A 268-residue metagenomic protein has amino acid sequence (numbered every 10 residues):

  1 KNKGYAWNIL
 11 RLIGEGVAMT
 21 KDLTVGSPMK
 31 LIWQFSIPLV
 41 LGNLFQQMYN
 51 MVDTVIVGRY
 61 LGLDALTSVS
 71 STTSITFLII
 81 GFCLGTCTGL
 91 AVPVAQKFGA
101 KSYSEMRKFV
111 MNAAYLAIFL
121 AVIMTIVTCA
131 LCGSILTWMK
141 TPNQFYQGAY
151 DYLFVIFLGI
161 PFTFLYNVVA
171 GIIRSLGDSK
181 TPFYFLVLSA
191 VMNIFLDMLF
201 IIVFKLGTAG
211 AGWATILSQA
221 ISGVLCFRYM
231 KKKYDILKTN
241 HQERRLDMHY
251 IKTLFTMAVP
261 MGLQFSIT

Functional and structural regions predicted by a protein language model:
K1-S36, V94-G159, V203-A258: Short alpha-helical transmembrane segments in multi-pass integral membrane proteins
L39-V92, I156-T163, K252-T268: Transmembrane helix-bundle signature of multi-pass secondary active exporters and lipid flippases
V40, L44, M48, V52 (+11 more regions): Generic alpha-helical transmembrane segments of integral inner-membrane proteins, especially permease/transport modules
M51, Y60-L63, K97-A100, S175-L176 (+1 more regions): Helix-loop interface residues and adjacent transmembrane-helix termini in multi-pass membrane transporters, primarily
T54, A91-V92, G133, A170 (+1 more regions): Interfacial helix-capping/hinge residues at the ends of transmembrane alpha-helices
L66-I126, T163-P182: Small-residue-rich hydrophobic transmembrane alpha-helices
S70, T76, V110, M192-N193 (+2 more regions): Outer-membrane beta-barrel domain signature
A117, I172-L196, A209, W213-I216: Alpha-helical transmembrane segments of multi-pass membrane transporters/permeases
